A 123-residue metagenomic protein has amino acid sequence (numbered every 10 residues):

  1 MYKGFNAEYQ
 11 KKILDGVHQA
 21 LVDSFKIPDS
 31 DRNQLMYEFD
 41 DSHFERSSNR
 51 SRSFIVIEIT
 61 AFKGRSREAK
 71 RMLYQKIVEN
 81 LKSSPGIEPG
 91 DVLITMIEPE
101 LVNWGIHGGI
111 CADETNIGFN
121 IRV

Functional and structural regions predicted by a protein language model:
M1-V123: Interaction-mediating elements
